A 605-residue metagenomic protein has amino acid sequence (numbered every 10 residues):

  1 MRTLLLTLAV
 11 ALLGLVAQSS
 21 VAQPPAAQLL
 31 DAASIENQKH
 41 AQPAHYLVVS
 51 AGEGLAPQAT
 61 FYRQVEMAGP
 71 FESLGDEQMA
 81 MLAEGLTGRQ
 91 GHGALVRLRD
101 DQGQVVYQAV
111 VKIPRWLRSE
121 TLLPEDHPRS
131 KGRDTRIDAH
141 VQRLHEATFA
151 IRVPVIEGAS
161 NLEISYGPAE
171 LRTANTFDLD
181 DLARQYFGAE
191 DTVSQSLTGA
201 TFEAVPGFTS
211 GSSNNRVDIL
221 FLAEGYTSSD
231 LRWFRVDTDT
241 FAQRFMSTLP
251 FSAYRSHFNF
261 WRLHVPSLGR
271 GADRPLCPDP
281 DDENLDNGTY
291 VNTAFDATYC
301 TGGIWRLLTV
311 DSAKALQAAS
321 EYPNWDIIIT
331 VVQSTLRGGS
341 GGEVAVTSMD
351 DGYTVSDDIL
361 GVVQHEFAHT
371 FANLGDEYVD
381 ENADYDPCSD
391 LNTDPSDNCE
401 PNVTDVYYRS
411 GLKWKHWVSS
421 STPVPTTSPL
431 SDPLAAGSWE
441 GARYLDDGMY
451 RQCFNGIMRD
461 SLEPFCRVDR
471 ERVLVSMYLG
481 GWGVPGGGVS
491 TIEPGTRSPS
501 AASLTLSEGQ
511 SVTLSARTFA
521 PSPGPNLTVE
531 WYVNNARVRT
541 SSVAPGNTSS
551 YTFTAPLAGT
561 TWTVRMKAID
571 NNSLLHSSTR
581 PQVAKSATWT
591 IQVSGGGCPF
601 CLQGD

Functional and structural regions predicted by a protein language model:
T7-V16: Bacterial N-terminal signal peptides
S19-A22: Boundary at the C-terminal end of the N-terminal hydrophobic targeting segment
P24-T198: Extracellular glycoprotein-like low-complexity segments
L30, N37-S50, G54-P57, E377-S549 (+2 more regions): Replace "(M1/M4/M9/M12/WLM)" with "(e.g., M1/M4/M8/M9/M12/M26/WLM)" and add "not limited to" to clarify scope
F149-I151, N547-Y551: Short strand-edge motifs at loop-to-beta-strand transitions and within beta-strands of extracellular beta-rich domains
G158-S160, A558-V564: Exposed beta-strand face motif in extracellular beta-rich ectodomains
L171-E203, H576-L602: Short beta-strand elements
A200-R216, L222-T227, D239, Q243-A383: Active-site-proximal segment of zinc-dependent metalloprotease catalytic domains
